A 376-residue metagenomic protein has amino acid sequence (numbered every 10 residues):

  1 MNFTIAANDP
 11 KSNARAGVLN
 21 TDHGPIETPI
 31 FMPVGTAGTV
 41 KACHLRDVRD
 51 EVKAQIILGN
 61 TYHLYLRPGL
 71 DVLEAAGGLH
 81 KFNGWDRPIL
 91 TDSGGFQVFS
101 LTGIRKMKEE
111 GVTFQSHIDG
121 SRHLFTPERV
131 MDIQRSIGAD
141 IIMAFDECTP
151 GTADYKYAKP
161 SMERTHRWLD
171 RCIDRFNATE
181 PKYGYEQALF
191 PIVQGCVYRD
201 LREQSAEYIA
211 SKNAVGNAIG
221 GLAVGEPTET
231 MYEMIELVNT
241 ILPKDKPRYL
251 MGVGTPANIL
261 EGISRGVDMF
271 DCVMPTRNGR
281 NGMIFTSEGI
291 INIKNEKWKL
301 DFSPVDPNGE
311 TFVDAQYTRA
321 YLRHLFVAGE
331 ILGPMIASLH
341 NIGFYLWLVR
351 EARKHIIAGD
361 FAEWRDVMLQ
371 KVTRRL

Functional and structural regions predicted by a protein language model:
M1-K182, E296-K299: Non-catalytic, usually N-terminal nucleic-acid engagement modules in DNA/RNA processing proteins
M1-V18, I26-M32, K41-A42, D146-T152 (+1 more regions): C-terminal extensions of enzymes
D22, S287, I357: Short, ordered coil/turn segments that flank beta-strands lining enzyme active or ligand-binding pockets
G24, I57, D92, Q134 (+5 more regions): Conserved, mostly hydrophobic/aromatic
R129, I133-I137, P160, R164-R171 (+5 more regions): A non-catalytic, amphipathic alpha-helix used as a structural packing/dimerization or gating element in enzyme scaffolds
G138, L169, I173-F176, E180 (+4 more regions): Structural signal for hydrophobic packing residues in well-ordered secondary-structure cores of soluble enzyme domains
G151-Y155, K159, G216-L222, I331-P334: Glycine- and acidic
E163, R175, T179, Q187-V305: Glycine-rich phosphate/ribose-binding loops and adjacent secondary-structure elements that form binding surfaces
